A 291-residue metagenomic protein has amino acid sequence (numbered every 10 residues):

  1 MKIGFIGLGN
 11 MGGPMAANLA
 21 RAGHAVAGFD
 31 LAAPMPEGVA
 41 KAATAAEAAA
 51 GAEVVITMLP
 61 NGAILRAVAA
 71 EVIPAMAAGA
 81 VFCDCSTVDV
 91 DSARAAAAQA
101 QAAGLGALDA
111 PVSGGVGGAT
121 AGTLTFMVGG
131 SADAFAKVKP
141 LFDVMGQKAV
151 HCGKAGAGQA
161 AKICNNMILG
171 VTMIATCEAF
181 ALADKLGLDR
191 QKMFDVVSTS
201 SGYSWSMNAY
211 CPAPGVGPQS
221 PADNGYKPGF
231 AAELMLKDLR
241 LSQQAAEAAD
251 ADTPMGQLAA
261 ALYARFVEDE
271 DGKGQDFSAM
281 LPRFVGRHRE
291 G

Functional and structural regions predicted by a protein language model:
M1-M58, A75, A80, V116 (+1 more regions): NAD(P)+-binding Rossmann beta1-loop-alpha1 motif at the extreme N-terminus of oxidoreductases
V26, K41, G106-L108, A149 (+2 more regions): Hydrophobic beta-strand scaffold residues
A45-G106: Rossmann-fold NAD(P) dinucleotide-binding segment
L59, V88-N166: Rossmann-fold dinucleotide-binding core
G158-R287: Helical "substrate-binding/catalytic lid" subdomain of Rossmann-like NAD(P)-dependent dehydrogenases/reductases
